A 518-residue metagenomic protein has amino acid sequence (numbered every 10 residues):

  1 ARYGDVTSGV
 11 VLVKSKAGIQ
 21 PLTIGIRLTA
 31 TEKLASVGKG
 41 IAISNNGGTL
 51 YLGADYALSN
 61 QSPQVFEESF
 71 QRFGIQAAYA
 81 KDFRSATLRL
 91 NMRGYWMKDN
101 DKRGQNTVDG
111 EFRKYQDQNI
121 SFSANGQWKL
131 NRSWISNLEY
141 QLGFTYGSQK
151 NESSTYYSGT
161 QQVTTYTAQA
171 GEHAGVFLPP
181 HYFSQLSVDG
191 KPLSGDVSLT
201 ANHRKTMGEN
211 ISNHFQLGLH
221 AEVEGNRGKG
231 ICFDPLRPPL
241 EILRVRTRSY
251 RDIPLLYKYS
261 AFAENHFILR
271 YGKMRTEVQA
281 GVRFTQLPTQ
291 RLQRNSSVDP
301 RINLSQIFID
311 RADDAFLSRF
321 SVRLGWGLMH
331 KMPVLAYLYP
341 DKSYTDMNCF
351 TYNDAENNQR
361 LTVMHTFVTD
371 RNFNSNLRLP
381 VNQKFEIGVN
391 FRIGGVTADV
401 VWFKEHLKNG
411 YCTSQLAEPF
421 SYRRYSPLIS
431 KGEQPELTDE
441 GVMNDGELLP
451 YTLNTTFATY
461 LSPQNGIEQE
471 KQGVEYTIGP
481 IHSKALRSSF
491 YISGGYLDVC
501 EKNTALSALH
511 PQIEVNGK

Functional and structural regions predicted by a protein language model:
A1-T23: A beta-strand signature from Gram-negative outer-membrane beta-barrel systems, especially the internal plug domain
V13, A35-I41, I75-K81, F122-L130 (+7 more regions): Residues on the lipid-exposed face of transmembrane beta-strands in outer-membrane beta-barrel proteins
T23-L58, Q64-T145: Transmembrane beta-barrel wall of Gram-negative outer-membrane proteins
L28-E32, I43, Y56-N60, F83 (+13 more regions): Transmembrane beta-strands of outer-membrane beta-barrel pores
D82-M97, R113-Q293: Face-selective signature of the C-terminal outer-membrane beta-barrel domain
G159-H181, G225-S249, K342-R371, E418-T438 (+2 more regions): Surface-exposed loop/turn segments flanking beta-strands in extracellular/periplasmic regions
D252-T397, V401-H406: Structural signature of Gram-negative outer-membrane beta-barrels, strongest in the C-terminal barrel of TonB-dependent
Y271-K273, R423-K518: Gram-negative outer-membrane beta-barrel transporters
